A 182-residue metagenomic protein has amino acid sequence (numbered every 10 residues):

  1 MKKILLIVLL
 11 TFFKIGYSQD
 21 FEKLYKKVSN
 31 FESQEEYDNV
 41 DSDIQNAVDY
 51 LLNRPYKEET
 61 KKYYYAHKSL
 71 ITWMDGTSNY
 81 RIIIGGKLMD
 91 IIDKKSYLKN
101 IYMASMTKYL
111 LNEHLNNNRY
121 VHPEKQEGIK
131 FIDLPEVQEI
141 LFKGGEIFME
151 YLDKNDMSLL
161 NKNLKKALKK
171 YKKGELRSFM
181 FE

Functional and structural regions predicted by a protein language model:
M1-E22: Bacterial Sec-dependent N-terminal signal peptides
L9-F12, E59, N118-R119: Residues in flexible loops and secondary-structure boundaries
F13, F21, K27, S33 (+4 more regions): A general marker of short, structured functional hotspots
Q19-I83: N-terminal secretory signal peptides
K61-M180: Mature extracellular/secreted ectodomains of secretory-pathway proteins
